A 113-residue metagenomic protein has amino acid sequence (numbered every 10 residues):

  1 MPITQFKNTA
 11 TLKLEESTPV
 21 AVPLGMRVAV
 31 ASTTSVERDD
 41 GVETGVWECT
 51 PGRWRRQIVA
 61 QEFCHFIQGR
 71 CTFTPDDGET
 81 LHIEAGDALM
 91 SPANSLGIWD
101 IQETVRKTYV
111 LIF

Functional and structural regions predicted by a protein language model:
M1-G41: A short, N-terminal "cap"/entry segment at the start of jelly-roll beta-barrel domains of the cupin/DSBH fold
I3, T44-V46, F63, A88-M90: Conserved hydrophobic/aromatic beta-strand scaffold that supports enzyme active sites
R38-I58, P92-A93: Conserved short histidine dyad/triad with adjacent acidic residue
G45-V46, W54-V59, P75, L81-H82 (+1 more regions): Short histidine-centered beta-strand/loop micro-motifs that create catalytic or ligand/metal-coordination sites
C49, I58-F73: Short, conserved beta-strand element in jelly-roll/cupin
T50, E79, S95, T104-V105: A generic "binding-loop/recognition-motif" signal
G78-N94: Short acidic-glycine-tyrosine-enriched beta hairpin
M90, G97, E103-F113: A short hydrophobic beta-strand segment most commonly corresponding to one strand of the jelly-roll/cupin
